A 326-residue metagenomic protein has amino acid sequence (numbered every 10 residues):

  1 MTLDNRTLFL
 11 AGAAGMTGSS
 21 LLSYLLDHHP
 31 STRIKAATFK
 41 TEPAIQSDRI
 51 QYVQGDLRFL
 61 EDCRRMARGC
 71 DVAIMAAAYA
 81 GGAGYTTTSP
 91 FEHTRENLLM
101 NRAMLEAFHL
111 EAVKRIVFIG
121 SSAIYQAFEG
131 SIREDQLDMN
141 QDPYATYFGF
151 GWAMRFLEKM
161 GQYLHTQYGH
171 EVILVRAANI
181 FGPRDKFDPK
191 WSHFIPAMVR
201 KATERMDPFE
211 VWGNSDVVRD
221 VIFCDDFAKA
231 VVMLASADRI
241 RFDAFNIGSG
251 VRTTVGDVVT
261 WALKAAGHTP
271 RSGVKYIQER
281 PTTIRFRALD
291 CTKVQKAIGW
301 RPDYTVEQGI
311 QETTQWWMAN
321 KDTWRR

Functional and structural regions predicted by a protein language model:
L8-H28: N-terminal Rossmann NAD(P)H-binding glycine-rich loop of SDR-like oxidoreductase domains
A11, A37, A73-Y79, I116-S122 (+1 more regions): SDR active-site strand-loop-helix element
Q54-N97: NAD(P)H-binding glycine-rich loop region in Rossmannoid oxidoreductase-like domains and their noncatalytic homologs
M75, R102-Y147: Conserved Rossmann-fold NAD(P)-dependent oxidoreductase catalytic core, especially the SDR/UDP-sugar
T88-M100, E111, F148, W152: Glycine-rich NAD(P)-binding loop of the Rossmann-fold in SDR/ketoreductase-type enzymes
L98-M104, A153-G161: Conserved catalytic Lys-bearing alpha helix of Rossmann-like short-chain dehydrogenase/reductases
F128-L137, R155, K159-A235, G250-R252 (+1 more regions): NAD(P)-dependent short-chain dehydrogenase/reductase
E204-R326: C-terminal substrate-binding subdomain of Rossmann-fold SDR/epimerase-dehydratase oxidoreductases
